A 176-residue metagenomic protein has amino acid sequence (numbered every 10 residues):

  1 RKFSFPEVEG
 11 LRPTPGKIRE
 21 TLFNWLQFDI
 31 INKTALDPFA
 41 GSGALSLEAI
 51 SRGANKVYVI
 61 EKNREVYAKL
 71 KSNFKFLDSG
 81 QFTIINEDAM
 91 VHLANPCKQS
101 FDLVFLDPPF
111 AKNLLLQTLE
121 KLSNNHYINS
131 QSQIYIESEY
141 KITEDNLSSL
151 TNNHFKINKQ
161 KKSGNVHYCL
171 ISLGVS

Functional and structural regions predicted by a protein language model:
R1-S176: Class I S-adenosyl-L-methionine-dependent methyltransferase catalytic core
